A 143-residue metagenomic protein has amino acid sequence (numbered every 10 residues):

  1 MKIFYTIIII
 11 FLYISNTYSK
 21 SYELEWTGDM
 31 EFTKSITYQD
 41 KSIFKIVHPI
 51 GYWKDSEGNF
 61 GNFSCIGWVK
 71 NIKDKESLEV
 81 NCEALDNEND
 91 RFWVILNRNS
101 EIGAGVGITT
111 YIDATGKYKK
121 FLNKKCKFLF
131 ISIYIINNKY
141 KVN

Functional and structural regions predicted by a protein language model:
M1-I9: Sec-dependent signal peptide recognition, specifically the positively charged N-region followed immediately by
I14-N16: N-terminal signal peptide c-region/cleavage motif recognized by signal peptidases
Y18-N143: Beta-strand-enriched cores of mature, soluble protein domains
